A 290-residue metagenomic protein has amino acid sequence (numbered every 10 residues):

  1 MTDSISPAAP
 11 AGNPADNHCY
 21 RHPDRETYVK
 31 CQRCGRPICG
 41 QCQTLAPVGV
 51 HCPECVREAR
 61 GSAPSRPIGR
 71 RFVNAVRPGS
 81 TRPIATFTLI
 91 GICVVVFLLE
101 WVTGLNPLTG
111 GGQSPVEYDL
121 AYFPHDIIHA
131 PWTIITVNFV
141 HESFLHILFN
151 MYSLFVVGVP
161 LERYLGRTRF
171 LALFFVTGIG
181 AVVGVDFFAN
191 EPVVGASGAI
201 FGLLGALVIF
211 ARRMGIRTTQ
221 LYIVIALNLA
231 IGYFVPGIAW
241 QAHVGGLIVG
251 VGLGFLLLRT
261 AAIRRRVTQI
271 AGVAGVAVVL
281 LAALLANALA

Functional and structural regions predicted by a protein language model:
M1-P78, F234-A290: C-terminal transmembrane module of polytopic alpha-helical membrane proteins
K30-I38, V116-H125, F144-L145, T168 (+1 more regions): Hydrophobic alpha-helical transmembrane segments
R82-A196, P236-I238: N-terminal TM1-TM2 helical hairpin plus the immediately adjacent luminal interfacial "cap"
V95-L99, G180, G184, F188 (+6 more regions): Alpha-helical membrane-inserting segments
D126, T133, V224-I248: Short alpha-helical packing/oligomerization segments
I147-L154, V194-A206, A239-L257: Alpha-helical transmembrane segments that form the membrane-embedded catalytic/substrate-binding core of multi-pass
E162, R212-I216, T260-V267: Membrane-interface helix-boundary motifs at transmembrane edges
F174-T177, Q220-L229, A271-A277: Central hydrophobic cores of alpha-helical transmembrane segments in multi-pass integral membrane proteins
